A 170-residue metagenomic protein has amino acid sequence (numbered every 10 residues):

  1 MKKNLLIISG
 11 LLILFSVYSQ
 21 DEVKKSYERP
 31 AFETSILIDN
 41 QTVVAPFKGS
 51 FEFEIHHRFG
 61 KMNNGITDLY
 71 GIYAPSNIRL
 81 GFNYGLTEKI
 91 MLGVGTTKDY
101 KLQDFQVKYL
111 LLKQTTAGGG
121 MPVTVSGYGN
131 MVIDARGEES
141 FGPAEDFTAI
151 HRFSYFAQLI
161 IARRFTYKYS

Functional and structural regions predicted by a protein language model:
M1-F32: Cleavable N-terminal export/targeting peptides
L14, M121-V123, S170: Short, surface-exposed recognition loops or helix-turn segments adjacent to catalytic cores
Q20-D146, F153-A157, F165: Transmembrane beta-barrel domains of Gram-negative outer membranes and organellar outer membranes
I160-S170: A structural motif
